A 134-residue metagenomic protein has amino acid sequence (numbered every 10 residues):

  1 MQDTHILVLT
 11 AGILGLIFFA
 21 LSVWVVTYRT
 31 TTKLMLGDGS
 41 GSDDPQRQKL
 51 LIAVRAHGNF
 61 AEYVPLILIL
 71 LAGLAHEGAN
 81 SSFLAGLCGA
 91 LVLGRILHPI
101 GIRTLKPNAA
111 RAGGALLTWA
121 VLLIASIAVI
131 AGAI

Functional and structural regions predicted by a protein language model:
Q2-H5, K49, A53-A56, A75 (+2 more regions): Juxtamembrane loop-transmembrane helix junctions in multi-pass integral membrane proteins, especially the extracellular
I6-L21: Alpha-helical transmembrane segments
T10, V54-H57, L87-A90, G114-L117: Physicochemical signature of membrane-embedded alpha-helices that form the seven-helix bundle of GPCRs, emphasizing
V23-V54: Cytosolic, membrane-interface loops and tails of multi-pass inner-membrane proteins
G58-L71, L122: Core segments of transmembrane alpha-helices that mediate helix-helix packing or line hydrophobic substrate/ligand
L70-L93: Short alpha-helical packing/oligomerization segments
L97-V121: Interfacial loop-to-transmembrane junctions
I127-I134: Juxtamembrane boundary at the C-terminal end of a transmembrane helix
